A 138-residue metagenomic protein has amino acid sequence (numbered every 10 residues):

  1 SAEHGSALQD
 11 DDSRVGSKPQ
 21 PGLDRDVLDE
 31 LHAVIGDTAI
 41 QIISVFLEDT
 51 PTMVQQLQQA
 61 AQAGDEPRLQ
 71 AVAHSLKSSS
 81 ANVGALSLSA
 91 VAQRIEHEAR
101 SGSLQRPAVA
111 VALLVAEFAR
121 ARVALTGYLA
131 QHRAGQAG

Functional and structural regions predicted by a protein language model:
S1-G138: Two-component system phosphorelay core
